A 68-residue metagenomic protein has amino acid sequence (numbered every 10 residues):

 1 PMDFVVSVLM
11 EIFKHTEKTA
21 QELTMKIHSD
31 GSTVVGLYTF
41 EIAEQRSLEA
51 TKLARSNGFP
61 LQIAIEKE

Functional and structural regions predicted by a protein language model:
P1-E68: Terminal domain-initiation and capping elements
